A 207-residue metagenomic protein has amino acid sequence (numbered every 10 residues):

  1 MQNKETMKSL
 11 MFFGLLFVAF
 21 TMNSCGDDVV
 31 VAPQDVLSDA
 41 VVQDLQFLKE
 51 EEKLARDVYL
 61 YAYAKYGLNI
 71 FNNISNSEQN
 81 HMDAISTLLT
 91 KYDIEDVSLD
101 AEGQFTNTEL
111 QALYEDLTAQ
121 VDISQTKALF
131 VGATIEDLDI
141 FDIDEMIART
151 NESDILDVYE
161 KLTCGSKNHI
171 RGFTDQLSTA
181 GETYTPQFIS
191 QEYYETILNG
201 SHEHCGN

Functional and structural regions predicted by a protein language model:
M1-S9, G14-V42, N207: Bacterial Sec-dependent N-terminal signal peptides
A32-N207: All-alpha RGS (Regulator of G-protein Signaling) helical domain and cognate RGS-like helical scaffolds
